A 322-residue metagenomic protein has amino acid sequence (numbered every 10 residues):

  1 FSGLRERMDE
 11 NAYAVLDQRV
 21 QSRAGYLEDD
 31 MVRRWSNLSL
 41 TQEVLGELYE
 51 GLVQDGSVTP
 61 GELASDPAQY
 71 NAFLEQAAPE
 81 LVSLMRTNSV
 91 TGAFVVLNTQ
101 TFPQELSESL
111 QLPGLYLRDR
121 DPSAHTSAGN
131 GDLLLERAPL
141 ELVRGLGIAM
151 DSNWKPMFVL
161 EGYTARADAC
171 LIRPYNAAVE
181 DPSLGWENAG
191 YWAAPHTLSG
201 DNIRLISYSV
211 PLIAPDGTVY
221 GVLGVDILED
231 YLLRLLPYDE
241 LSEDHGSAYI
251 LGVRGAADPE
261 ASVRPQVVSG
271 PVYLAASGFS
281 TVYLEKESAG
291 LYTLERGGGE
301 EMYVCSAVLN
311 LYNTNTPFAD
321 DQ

Functional and structural regions predicted by a protein language model:
F1-E75, R86-T91: Juxtamembrane extracytoplasmic/periplasmic/luminal helical "stalk" adjacent to the first N-terminal
E28, G46, P79-N88, S199-G200 (+1 more regions): Short regulatory alpha-helical segment in sensory/regulatory domains of signaling proteins that mediates
E50-Q54, Q104-S109, L235-L236: Short, solvent-exposed loop/turn and secondary-structure capping segments
Q76-L81, V222-V268: Solvent-exposed, extracytoplasmic
V82, V90-Q100, G246-L251: Short, hydrophobic-rich beta-strand element in sensory/regulatory alpha-beta domains
L97-V159, V253-P259: GAF sensory/regulatory domain recognition with acknowledged cross-activation on helical regulatory dimers
L135-G224: Extracytoplasmic/periplasmic ligand-binding sensor regions of membrane-associated signaling proteins
N202-D230, G270-Q322: Extracellular/periplasmic juxtamembrane segments that couple receptor/chemosensory ectodomains to their
